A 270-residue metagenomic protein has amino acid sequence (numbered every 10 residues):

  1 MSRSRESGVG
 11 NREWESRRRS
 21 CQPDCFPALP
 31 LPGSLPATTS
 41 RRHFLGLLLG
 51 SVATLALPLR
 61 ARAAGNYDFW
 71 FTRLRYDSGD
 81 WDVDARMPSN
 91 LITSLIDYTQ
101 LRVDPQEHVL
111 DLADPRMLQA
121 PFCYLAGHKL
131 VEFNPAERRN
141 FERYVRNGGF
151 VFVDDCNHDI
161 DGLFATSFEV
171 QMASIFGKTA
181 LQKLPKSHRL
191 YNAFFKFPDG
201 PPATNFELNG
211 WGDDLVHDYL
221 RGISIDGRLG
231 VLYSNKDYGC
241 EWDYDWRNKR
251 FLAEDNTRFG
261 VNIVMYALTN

Functional and structural regions predicted by a protein language model:
G8-G10, G33: Residue-identity detector for glycine
C21, P27-P30, L35-V52: N-terminal secretory signal peptides and thylakoid transit peptides that target proteins across membranes
L59-F122, A126-K129, Y238-N270: Aromatic-Pro/Gly-enriched surface loop or interdomain linker that acts as a lid/target-recognition segment
F71, F122-A165: Short alpha-beta junction capping motif
L74-Y76, L125-H128, D154-N157, L184-K186 (+1 more regions): Active-site-proximal beta-strand/loop segments in catalytic clefts of secreted hydrolases
H158-D245, D255-T257, V261: An acidic, glycine-rich "communication" segment
